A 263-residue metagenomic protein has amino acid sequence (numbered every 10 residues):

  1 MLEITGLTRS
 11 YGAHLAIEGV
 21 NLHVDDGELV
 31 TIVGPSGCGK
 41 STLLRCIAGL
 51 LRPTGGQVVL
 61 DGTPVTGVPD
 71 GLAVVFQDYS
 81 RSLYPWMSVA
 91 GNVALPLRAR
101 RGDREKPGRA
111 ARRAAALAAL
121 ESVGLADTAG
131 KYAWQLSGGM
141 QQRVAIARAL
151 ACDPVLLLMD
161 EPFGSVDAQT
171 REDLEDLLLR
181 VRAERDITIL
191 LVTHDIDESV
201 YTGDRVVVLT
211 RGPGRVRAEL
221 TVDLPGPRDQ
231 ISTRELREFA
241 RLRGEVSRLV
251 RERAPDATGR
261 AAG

Functional and structural regions predicted by a protein language model:
V33-P35: The feature captures the beta-strand-to-loop junction immediately N-terminal to the Walker
A48: Helix-to-loop junction immediately C-terminal to a conserved catalytic motif
G56-V68: Conserved ABC transporter NBD signature motif
R101, P107-T128, R180: Conserved ABC ATPase "signature" region
Y132-L136, M140: Conserved ABC ATPase signature
A151-V155: A short, proline-enriched helix->beta-strand linker immediately N-terminal to the Walker B motif in ABC-type P-loop
